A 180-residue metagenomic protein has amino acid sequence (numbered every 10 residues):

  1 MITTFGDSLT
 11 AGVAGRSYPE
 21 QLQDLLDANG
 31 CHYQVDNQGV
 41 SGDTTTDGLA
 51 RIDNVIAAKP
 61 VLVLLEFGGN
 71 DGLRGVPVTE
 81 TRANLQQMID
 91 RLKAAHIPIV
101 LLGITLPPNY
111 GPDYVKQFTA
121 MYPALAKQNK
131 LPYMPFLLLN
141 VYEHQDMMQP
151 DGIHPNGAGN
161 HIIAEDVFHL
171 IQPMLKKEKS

Functional and structural regions predicted by a protein language model:
M1-A14, A126: Catalytic nucleophile-elbow at a beta strand-turn-alpha helix junction centered on a G-D-S/GDSL motif, marking
F5-S8, V40, F67-N70: Glycine-rich beta-strand-to-loop/alpha-helix junction loops that act as flexible
T10-A11, G42, L106, E143: Active-site micro-motifs of SAM-dependent methyltransferase domains
R16-E20: Short amphipathic alpha-helical segment that frequently serves as the phosphate-/nucleotide-binding helix
Q21-D24, A28-N29, Q34, D47-S180: Alpha-helical cap/lid subdomain in secreted, periplasmic, or secretory-pathway luminal O-acyl-processing enzymes
N37-T44: Short beta->alpha junction loops
